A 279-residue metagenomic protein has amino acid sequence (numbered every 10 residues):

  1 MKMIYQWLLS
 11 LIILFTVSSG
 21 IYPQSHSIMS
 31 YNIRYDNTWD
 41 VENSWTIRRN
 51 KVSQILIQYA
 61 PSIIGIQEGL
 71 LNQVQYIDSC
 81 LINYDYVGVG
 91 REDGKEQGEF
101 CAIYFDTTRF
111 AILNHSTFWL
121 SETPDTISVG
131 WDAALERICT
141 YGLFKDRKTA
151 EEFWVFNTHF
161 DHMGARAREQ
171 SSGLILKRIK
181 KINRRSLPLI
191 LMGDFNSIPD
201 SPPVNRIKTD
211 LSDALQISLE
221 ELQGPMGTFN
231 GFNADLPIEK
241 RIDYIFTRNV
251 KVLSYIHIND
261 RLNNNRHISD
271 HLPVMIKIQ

Functional and structural regions predicted by a protein language model:
I4, S19-C80, R91-E99, G173 (+1 more regions): N-terminal, active-site-proximal structural segment of metallo-dependent hydrolase catalytic domains
I4-V17: Sec-dependent N-terminal signal peptides
S25-N37, L113-F118, E151-D161: Active-site-proximal beta-strand elements of phosphoester/diester hydrolases
S30-N50, E96, L120-A134, D161-G164 (+1 more regions): Acidic/histidine-rich helix-loop elements that form or flank divalent-metal/phosphate-binding sites at the catalytic
R34, L70, H159-D161, F195-I198 (+2 more regions): Catalytic metal-binding/acid-base residues of hydrolase active sites
I63-W154, H257-I258: Structured beta-strand-rich core segments of catalytic domains in phosphoester-bond hydrolases
I64-Q67, V89, I190-D194, D213-I217: Active-site neighborhood of phospho(di)ester-bond hydrolases with catalytic His/Asp-centered motifs
R109, L143, R166, Q170 (+2 more regions): Metal-dependent phosphoester-hydrolase catalytic domains
